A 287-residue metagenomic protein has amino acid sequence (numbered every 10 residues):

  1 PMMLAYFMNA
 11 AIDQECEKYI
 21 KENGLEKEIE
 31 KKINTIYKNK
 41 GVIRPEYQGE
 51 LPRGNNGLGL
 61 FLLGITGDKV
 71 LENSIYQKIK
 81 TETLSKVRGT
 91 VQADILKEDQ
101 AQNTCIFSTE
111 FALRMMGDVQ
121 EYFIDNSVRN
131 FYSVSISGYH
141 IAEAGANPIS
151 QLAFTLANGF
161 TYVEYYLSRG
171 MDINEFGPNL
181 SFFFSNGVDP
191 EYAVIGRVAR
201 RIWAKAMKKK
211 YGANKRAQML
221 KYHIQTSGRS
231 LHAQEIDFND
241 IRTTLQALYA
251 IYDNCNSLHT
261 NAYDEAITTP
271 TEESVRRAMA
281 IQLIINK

Functional and structural regions predicted by a protein language model:
P1-N186, E191-Y192, K210, A217-Q225 (+2 more regions): Catalytic alpha/beta active-site cores
M2-Y6, L231-A247: Thiamine diphosphate
A144-A153, G187-V198, T226-D240, T268-R277: Short glycine/threonine-rich loop-to-helix capping motif typified by GTGT followed within a few residues by an Asp-Pro
R197-K209: K/E-rich alpha-helical interaction surfaces of small helical-bundle regulatory domains
W203, D253, I281: Conserved, mostly hydrophobic/aromatic
K210, D240-T244, I267: Hydrophobic alpha-helical bundle architecture
L245-A250, L283: Short beta-strand elements
N256-K287: Active-site or pore-adjacent capping/gating segments
